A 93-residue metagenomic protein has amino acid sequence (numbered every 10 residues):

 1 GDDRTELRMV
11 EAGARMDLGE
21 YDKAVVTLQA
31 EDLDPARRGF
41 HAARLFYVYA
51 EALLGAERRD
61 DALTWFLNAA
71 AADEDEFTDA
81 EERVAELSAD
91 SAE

Functional and structural regions predicted by a protein language model:
G1-D3, D32-R38, A69-E74: Solenoid-like repeat scaffolds
